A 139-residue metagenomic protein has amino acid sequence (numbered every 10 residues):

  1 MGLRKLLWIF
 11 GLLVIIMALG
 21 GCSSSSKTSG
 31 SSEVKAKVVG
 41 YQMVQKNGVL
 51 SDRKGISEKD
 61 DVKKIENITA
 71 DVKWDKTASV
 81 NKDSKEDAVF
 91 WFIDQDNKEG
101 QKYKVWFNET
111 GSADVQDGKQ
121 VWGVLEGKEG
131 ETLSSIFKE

Functional and structural regions predicted by a protein language model:
G2-L7, C22-E139: Function-determining sites in protein domains
W8-I15: Sec-dependent N-terminal signal peptides
M17-G21: C-terminal motif of bacterial Sec signal peptides marking the signal peptidase cleavage site
